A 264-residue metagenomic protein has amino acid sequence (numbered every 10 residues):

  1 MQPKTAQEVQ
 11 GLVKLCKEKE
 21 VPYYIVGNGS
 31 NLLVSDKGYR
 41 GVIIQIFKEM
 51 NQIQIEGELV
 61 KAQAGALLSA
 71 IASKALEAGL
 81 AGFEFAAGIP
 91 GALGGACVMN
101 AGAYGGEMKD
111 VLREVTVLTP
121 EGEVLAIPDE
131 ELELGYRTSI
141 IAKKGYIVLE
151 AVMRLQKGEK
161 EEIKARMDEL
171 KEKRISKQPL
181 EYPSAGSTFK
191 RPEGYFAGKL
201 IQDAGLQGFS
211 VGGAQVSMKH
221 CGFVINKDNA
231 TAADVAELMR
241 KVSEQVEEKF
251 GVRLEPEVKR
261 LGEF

Functional and structural regions predicted by a protein language model:
M1-A6, L33-N51, C97-D129, K143-E150: Structural signature of FAD isoalloxazine-binding scaffolds in flavoprotein oxidoreductases
M1-L93: Anion-binding (especially nucleotide phosphate/pyrophosphate-binding) glycine-rich loop and adjoining beta-alpha core
K17-E18, I25-V26, V34-K37, I53-I55 (+7 more regions): Solvent-exposed alpha-helices and their adjacent loops that cap or buttress functional pockets in soluble metabolic
L32, L118-F264: Phosphate/pyrophosphate- and phosphate-bearing ligand-binding catalytic cores of soluble enzymes
E58-K61, A87-C97, L132, E161-L170: Short N-terminal helix-initiation segments at or just after the protein's N-terminus
S69, M99-A101, E131-Y136: Short acidic (Asp/Glu) patches
A72, L76-R113, T119, S184: A gly/ser-rich beta-alpha-beta helix-loop segment of oxidoreductase catalytic cores
